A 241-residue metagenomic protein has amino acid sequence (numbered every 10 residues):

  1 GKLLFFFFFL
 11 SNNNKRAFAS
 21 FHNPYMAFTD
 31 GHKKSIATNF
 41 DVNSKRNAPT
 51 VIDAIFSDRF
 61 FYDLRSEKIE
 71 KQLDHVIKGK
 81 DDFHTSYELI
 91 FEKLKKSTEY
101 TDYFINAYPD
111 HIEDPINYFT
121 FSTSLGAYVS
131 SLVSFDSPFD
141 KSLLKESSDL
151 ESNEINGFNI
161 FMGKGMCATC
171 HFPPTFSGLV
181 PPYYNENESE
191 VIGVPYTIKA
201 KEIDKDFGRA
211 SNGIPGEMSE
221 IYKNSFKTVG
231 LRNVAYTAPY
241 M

Functional and structural regions predicted by a protein language model:
K2, K78, H84, E88-I155 (+2 more regions): Post-cleavage N-terminal segment of exported redox proteins
K2-H75, D140-M241: Short glycine/threonine-rich turn/loop motifs
I69, F83-H84: Mobile amphipathic helical/loop "lid" adjacent to a hydrophobic cofactor/ligand pocket
